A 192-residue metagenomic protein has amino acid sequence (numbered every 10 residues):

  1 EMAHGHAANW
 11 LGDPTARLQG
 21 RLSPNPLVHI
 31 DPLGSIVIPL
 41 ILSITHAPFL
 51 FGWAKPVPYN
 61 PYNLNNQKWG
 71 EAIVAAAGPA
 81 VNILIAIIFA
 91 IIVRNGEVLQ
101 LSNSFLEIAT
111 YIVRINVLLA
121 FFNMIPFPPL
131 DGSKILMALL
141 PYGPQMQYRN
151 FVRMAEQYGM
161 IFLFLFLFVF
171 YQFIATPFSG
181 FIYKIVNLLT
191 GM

Functional and structural regions predicted by a protein language model:
E1-M192: Hydrophobic transmembrane alpha-helices and their immediate loop junctions in multi-pass integral membrane proteins
